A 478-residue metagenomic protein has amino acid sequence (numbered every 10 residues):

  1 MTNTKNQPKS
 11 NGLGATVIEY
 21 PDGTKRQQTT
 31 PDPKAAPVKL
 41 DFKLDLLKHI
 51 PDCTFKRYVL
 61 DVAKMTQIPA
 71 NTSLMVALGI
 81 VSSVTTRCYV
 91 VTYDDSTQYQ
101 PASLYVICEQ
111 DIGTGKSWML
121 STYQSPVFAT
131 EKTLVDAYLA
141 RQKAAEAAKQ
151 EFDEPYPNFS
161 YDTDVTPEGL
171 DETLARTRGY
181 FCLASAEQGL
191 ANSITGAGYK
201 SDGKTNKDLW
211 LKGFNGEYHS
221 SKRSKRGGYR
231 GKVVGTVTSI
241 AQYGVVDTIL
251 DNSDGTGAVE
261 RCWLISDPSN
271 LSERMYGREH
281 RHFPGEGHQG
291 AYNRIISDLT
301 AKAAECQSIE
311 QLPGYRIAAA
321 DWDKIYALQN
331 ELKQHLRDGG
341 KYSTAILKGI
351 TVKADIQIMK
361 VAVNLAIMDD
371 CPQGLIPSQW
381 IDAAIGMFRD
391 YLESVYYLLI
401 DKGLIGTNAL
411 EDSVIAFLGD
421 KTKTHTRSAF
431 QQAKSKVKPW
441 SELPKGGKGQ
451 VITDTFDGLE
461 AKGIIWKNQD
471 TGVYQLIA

Functional and structural regions predicted by a protein language model:
T2, K9-A478: Phosphate-handling catalytic cores of nucleic-acid transaction enzymes
